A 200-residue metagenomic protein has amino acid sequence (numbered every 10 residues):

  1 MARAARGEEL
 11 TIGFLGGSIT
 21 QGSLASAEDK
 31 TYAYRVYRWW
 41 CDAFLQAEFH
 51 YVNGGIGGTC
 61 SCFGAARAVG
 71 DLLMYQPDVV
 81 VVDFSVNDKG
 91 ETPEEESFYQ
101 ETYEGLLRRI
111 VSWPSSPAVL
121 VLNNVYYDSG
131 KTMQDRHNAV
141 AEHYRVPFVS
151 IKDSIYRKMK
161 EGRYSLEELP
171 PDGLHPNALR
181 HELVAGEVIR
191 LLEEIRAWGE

Functional and structural regions predicted by a protein language model:
M1-A2, Y34-Y37, S61-M74, F98-R109 (+1 more regions): Alpha-helical scaffolding within the catalytic cores of extracellular/periplasmic polymer-degrading hydrolases
M1-G54, R67-Q76: Serine-esterase "nucleophile elbow" of acetyl-processing enzymes
G13-L15, Q21, S61-F98: Oxyanion-hole/transition-state-stabilizing segment in secreted/luminal serine hydrolases and related acyltransferases
S18-Q21, I56-S61, V86-E91, P117 (+3 more regions): Solvent-exposed loop/turn segments at secondary-structure junctions within structured extracellular/periplasmic domains
D83-N87, T102-A139: Active-site segments of SGNH/GDSL-like serine hydrolases that catalyze O-acetyl group transfer/hydrolysis on lipids
E161-R163, E168-P170, A178-V188: A conserved mid-domain beta-alpha-beta active-site/ligand-binding segment of alpha/beta enzyme cores
D172, P176, A197-E200: Glycan-recognition surfaces in beta-rich domains, encompassing non-catalytic CBMs and lectin-like receptor-binding
E182-E200: Conserved catalytic region of serine esterases and O-acyltransferases that act on ester linkages in lipids
